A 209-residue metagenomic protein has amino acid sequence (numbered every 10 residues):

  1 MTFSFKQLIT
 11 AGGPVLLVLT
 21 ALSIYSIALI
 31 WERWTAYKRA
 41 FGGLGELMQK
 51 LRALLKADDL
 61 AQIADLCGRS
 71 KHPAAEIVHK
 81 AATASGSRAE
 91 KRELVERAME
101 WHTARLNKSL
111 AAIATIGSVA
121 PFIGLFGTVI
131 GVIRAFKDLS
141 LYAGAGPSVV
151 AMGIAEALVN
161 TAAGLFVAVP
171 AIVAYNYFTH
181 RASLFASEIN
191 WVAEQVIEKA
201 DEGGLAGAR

Functional and structural regions predicted by a protein language model:
M1-E46: Hydrophobic membrane-targeting segments
T2, K6-G12, M99-G117, A151-V159: Alpha-helical membrane-interface segments at transmembrane helix boundaries
T20-S23, S118, T161: Hydrophobic transmembrane-helix microenvironments that flank and shape a buried ionizable site
T35, A40-G146, V173-R209: Predominantly long cytosolic amphipathic alpha-helical stalk/bundle segments
E156-V173: Hydrophobic alpha-helical transmembrane segments of polytopic membrane proteins
